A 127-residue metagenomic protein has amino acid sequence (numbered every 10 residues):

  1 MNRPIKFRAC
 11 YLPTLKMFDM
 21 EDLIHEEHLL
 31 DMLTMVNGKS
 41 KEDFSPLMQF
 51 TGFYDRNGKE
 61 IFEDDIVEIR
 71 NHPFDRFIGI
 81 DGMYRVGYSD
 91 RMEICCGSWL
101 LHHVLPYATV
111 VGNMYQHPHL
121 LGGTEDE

Functional and structural regions predicted by a protein language model:
M1-E127: Secondary-structure transition motif
